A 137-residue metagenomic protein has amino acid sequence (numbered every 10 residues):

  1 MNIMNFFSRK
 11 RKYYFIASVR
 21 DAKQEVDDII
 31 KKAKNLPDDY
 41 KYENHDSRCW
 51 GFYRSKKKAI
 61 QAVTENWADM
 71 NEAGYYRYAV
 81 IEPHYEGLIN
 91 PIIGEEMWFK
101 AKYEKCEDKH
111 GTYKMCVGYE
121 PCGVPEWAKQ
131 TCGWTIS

Functional and structural regions predicted by a protein language model:
M1-R11, D39, E43, K109-G111 (+2 more regions): Short intrinsically disordered terminal tails
F7-R48, Y76-I81: Short aromatic-glycine-(Arg/Gly/Cys) micro-motifs in beta-strand/loop hairpins
S8-R9, R54, A101: Generic detector of N-terminal low-structure segments
F15, R20, K31, K57-I60 (+4 more regions): N-terminal cationic amphipathic segment used for targeting or macromolecule association
Y40-S47, Y53-Y75: A short, charged, amphipathic alpha-helix used as a generic interaction element across diverse proteins
E65-S137: Short, mixed-charge low-complexity intrinsically disordered segments
